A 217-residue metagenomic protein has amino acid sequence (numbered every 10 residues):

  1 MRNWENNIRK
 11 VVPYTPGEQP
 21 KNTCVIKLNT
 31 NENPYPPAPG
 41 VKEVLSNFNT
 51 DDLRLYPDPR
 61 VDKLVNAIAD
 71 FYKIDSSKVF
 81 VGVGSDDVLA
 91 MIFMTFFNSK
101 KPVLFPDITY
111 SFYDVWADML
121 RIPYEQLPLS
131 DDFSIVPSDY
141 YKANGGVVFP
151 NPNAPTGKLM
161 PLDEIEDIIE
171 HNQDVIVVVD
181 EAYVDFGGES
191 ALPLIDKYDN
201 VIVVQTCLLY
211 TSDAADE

Functional and structural regions predicted by a protein language model:
M1-L55, A143: N-terminal "arm"/small-domain region of PLP-dependent enzymes with the aminotransferase-like
C24, K78, P123-E125, N200-I202: Conserved beta-strand segments of alpha/beta enzyme cores
N31-P34, S85-D86, Y110, N151-P155 (+2 more regions): Short glycine-rich anion-binding loops that position phosphate/pyrophosphate groups of nucleotides and phosphorylated
K63-P102: Phosphate-binding glycine-rich loop
T95-P150: PLP-dependent aminotransferase-like
S134-A143, P155-L209: Active-site pre-lysine segment of PLP-dependent enzymes
Y210-D216: Conserved small/polar residues in nucleotide/adenosyl-binding loops
